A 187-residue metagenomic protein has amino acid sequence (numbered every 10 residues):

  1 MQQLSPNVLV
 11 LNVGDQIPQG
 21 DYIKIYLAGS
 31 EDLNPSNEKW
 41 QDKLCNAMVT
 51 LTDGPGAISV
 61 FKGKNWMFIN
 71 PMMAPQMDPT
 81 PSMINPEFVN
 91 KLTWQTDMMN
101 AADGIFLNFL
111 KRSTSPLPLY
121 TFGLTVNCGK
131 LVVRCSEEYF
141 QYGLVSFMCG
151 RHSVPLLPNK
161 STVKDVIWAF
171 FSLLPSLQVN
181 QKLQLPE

Functional and structural regions predicted by a protein language model:
M1-E187: Conserved catalytic or regulatory cores that recognize and/or transform ribose-phosphate-containing ligands
